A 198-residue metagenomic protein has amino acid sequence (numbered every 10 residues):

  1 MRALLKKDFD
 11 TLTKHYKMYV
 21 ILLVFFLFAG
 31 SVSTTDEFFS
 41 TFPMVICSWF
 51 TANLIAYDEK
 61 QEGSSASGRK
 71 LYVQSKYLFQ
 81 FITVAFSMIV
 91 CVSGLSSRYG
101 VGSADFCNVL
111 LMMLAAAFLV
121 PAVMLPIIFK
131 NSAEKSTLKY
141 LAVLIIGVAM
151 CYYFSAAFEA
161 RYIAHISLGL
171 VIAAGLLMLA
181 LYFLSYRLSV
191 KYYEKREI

Functional and structural regions predicted by a protein language model:
M1-K60, Q74-I198: Hydrophobic alpha-helical transmembrane segments of membrane proteins
G63-R69: Short helix-to-coil transition segments within interhelical loops that connect adjacent transmembrane helices
